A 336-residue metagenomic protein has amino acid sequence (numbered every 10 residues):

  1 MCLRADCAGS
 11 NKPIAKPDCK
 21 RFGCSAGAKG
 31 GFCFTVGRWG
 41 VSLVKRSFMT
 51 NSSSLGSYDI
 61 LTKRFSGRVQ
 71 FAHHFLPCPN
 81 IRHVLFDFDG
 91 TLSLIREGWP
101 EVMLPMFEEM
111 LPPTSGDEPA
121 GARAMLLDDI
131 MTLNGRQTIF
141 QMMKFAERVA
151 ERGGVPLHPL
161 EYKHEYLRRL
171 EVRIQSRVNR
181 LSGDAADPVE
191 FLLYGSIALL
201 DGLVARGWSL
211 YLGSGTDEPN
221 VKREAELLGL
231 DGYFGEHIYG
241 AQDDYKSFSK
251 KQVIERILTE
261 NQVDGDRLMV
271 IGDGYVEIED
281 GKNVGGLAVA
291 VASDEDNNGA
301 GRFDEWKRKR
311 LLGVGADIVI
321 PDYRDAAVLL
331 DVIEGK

Functional and structural regions predicted by a protein language model:
L55-A124: Active-site neighborhood of HAD-like aspartate-dependent phosphohydrolases
M103, D187-F191, S196-E226, Y239-D243: Substrate-recognition element of Asp-dependent hydrolases with the DxDx(T/V) motif
D128-A205, S209: A metal-dependent, Asp-based hydrolase signature
L160-E161, D231-S247: A short, structured active-site edge motif that brings together acidic residues
Y239, I318-Y323: Short acidic-hydrophobic, aromatic-tinged amphipathic segments that line or gate anion-handling sites
F248-G281: Conserved Lys-Pro-Asp/Glu-containing loop-to-beta segment of HAD-superfamily phosphomonoesterases, centered on
V270-I318: Acidic, Mg2+-coordinating phosphoryl-transfer loop and its flanking beta/alpha structural elements, shared across
